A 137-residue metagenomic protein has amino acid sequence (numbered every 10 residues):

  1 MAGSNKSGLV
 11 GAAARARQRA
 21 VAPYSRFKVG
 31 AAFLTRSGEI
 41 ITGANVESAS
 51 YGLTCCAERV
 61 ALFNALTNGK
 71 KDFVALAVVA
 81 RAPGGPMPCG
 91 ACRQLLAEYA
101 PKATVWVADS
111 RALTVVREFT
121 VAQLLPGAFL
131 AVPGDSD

Functional and structural regions predicted by a protein language model:
A2-A22, K70-D137: C-terminal binding/interaction regions
L9, A13-A16, A57, A61 (+1 more regions): Stable alpha-helical structural segments in soluble proteins, enriched in small hydrophobic residues
S25: Active-site segments that bind and position negatively charged phosphate/pyrophosphate groups
K28-T35: Short beta-strand scaffold segments in enzyme catalytic cores
L34, F63-K70, E98-Y99: Alpha-helix C-terminal capping segments
N45-R59: Compact, glycine-rich, soluble single-domain proteins
